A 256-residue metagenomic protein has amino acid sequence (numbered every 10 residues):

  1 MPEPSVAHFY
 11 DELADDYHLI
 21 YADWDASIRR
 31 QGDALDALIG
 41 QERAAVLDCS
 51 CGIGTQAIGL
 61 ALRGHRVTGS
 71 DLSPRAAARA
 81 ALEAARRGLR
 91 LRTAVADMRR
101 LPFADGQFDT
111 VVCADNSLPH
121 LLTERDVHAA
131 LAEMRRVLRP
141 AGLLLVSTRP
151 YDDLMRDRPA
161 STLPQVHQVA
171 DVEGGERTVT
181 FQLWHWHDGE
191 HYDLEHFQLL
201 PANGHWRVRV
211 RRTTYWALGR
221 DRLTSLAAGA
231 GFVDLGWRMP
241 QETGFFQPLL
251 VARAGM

Functional and structural regions predicted by a protein language model:
M1-A44, T55: Conserved class I S-adenosyl-L-methionine
G54-R100: Class I SAM-dependent methyltransferase SAM/SAH-binding core
R99-T110: A short acidic, Gly/Pro-enriched loop at the edge of an enzyme's catalytic core that lines a small-molecule cofactor
T110-R125: A short SAM/SAH-binding and catalytic strip from SAM-dependent methyltransferases
H128-P140: A short glycine-rich, Lys/Arg-flanked "PGG" loop and its adjoining helix->strand segment in the class I
A141-T148: Conserved beta-strand signature within the Rossmann-like core of class I S-adenosyl-L-methionine
T148-R220: SAM-dependent methyltransferase
T214-M256: C-terminal lobe and adjacent flexible extensions of AdoMet/dcAdoMet transferase-like proteins
